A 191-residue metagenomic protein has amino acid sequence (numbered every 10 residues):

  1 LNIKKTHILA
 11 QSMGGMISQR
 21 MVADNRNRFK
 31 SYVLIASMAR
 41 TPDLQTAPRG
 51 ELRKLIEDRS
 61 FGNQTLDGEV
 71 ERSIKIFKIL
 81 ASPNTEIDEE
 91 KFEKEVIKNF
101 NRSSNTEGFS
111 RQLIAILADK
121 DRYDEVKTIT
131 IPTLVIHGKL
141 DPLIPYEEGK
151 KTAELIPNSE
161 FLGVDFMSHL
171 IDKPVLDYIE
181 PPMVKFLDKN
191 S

Functional and structural regions predicted by a protein language model:
N2-K5, T130-I131, N158: Active-site acidic short loop of glycosyltransferases
K4-L44: Conserved hydrolase catalytic core segment
Y32-Q64: Flexible "cap/lid" loop of the alpha/beta hydrolase fold
L52-D124, I131: Alpha/beta-hydrolase
I129, V135-H137, D141: Short beta-strand/loop motif that positions the catalytic acidic residue of the alpha/beta-hydrolase fold
I131, P145-T152: Short alpha-helix in the alpha/beta-hydrolase fold that links the catalytic acid
L140-I144, H169: Acidic catalytic loop of the alpha/beta-hydrolase fold
S159-S191: Catalytic active-site module of serine/aspartate enzymes centered on a nucleophile-bearing elbow/loop
